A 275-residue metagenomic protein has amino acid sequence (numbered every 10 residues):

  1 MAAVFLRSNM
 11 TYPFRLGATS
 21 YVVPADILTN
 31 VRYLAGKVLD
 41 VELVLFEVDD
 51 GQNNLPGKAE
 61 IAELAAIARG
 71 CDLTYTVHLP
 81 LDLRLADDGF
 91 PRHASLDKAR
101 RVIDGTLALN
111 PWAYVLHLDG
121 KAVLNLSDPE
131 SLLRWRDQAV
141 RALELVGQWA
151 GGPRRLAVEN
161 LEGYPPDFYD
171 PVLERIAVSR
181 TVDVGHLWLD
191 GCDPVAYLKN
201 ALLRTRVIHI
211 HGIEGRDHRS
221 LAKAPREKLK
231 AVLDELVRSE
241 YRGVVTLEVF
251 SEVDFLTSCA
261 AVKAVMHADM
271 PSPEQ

Functional and structural regions predicted by a protein language model:
M1-R101, M270-Q275: N-terminal pre-domain/capping segments
A2, A86-S179, P273: Active-site acidic/histidine proton-transfer and metal-coordination neighborhood in alpha/beta enzyme cores
A3-R15, T29-V31, R84, D88 (+2 more regions): Histidine-acidic metal/acid-base catalytic patches
F14-S20, L39-L43, Y75-L79, Y114-L116 (+4 more regions): Hydrophobic faces of well-ordered beta-strands that scaffold small-molecule active sites in alpha/beta enzyme cores
T19-V23, V44-V48, P80-R84, D119-K121 (+4 more regions): Active-site beta-loop-alpha junctions enriched in small/polar residues
D26-R32, A66-G70, P129-D137, E159-G163 (+2 more regions): Short acidic/polar alpha-helix capping motifs at helix-coil junctions
T29-V38, L55-T76, R101-N110, Q148-G151 (+4 more regions): Acidic (Asp/Glu)-rich catalytic clusters
L55-A62, P91-R100, L132-V140, C192-K199 (+1 more regions): Charged helix-capping and loop-helix junction motifs
